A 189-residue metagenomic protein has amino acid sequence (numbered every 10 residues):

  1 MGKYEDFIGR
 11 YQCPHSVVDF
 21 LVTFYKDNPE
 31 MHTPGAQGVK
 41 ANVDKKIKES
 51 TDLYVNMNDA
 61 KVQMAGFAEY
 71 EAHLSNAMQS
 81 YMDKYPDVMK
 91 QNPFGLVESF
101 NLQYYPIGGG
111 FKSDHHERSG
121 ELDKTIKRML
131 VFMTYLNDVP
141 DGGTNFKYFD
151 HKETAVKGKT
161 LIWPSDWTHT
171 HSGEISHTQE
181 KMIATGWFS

Functional and structural regions predicted by a protein language model:
M1-P93, V97: Non-heme Fe(II)/2-oxoglutarate
Q12-P14, Q103-Y105, Y135, D166 (+1 more regions): Structured loops at beta-to-helix junctions and adjacent beta-edge loops in soluble globular domains
Q91-G109: Acidic, glycine-rich loop-and-strand cores that form catalytic or ligand-binding grooves in diverse globular domains
L102-I107, E121-P140: Short, conserved beta-strand element in jelly-roll/cupin
K112-K124: Cyclophilin-type peptidyl-prolyl cis-trans isomerase
D114, I126-R128, V139-S189: Catalytic core of Fe(II)/2-oxoglutarate
